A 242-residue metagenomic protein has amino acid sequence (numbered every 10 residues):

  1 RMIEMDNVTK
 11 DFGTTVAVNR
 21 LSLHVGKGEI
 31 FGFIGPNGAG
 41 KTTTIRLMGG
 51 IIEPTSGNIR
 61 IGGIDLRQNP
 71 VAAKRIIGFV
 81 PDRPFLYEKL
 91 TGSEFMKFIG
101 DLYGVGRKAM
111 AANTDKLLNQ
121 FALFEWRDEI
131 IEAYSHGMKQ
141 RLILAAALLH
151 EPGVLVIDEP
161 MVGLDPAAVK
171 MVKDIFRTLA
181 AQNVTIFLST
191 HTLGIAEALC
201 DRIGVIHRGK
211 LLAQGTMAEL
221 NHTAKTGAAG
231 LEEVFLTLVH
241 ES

Functional and structural regions predicted by a protein language model:
K97, D101, K108-W126: Conserved ABC ATPase "signature" region
E151: Conserved catalytic motifs of ABC-family nucleotide-binding domains
L155-E159: Catalytic Walker B motif of ABC-type/P-loop ATPase nucleotide-binding domains
V169-Q182: Helical segment within the ABC ATPase nucleotide-binding domain
A196-A198: A short, surface-exposed alpha-helical micro-motif characterized by mixed small hydrophobic and charged/polar residues
Q214-G215: ABC ATPase "signature
